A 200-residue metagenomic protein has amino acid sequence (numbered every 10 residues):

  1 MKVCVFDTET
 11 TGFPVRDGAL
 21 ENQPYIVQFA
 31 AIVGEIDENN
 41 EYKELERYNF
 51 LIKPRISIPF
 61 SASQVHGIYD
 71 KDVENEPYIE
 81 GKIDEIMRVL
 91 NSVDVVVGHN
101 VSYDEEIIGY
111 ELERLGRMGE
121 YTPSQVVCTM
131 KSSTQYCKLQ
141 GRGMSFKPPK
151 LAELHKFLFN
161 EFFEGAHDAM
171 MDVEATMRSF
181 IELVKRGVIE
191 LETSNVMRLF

Functional and structural regions predicted by a protein language model:
K2, N22-I68, R88-F200: Metal-dependent phosphoesterase core characteristic of DEDDh/y 3'-5' exonuclease domains
V5: Serine-esterase "nucleophile elbow" of acetyl-processing enzymes
T8-D17: Short acidic, Gly/Ser-rich segments with clustered Asp/Glu that frequently serve as metal-coordination loops in enzyme
S63-D84: Metal-dependent phosphoesterase signature
